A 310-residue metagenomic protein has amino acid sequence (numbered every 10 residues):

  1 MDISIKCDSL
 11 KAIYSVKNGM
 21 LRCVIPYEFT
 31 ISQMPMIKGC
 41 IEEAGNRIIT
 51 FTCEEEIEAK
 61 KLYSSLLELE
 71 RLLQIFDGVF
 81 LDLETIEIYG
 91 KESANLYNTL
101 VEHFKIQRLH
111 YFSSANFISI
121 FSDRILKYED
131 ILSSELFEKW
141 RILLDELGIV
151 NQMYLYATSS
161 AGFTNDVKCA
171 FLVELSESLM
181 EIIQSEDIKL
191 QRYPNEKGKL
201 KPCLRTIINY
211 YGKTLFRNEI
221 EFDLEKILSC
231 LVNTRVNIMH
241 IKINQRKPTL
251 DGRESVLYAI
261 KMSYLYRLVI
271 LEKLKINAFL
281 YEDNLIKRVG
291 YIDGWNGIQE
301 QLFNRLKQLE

Functional and structural regions predicted by a protein language model:
M1-Q152, S159-F163, Y266-V269, A278-K307: Charged, non-catalytic interaction/linker regions at domain boundaries that couple catalytic cores to substrate
L109-E310: Amphipathic, oligomerization/interface secondary-structure segments
